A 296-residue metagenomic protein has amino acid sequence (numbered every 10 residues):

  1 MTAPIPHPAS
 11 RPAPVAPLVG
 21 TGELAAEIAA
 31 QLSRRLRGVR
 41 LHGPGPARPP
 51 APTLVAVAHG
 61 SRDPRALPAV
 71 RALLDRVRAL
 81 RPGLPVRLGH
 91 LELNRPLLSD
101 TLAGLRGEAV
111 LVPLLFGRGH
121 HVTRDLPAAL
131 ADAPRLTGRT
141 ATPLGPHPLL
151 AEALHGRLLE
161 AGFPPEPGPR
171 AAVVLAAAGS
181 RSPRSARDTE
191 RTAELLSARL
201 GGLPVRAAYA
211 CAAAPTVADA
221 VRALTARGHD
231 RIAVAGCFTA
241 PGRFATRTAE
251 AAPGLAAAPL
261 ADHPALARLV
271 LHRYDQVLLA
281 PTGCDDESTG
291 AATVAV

Functional and structural regions predicted by a protein language model:
M1-V296: Active-site-proximal alpha-helix that buttresses catalytic centers in soluble enzyme cores
